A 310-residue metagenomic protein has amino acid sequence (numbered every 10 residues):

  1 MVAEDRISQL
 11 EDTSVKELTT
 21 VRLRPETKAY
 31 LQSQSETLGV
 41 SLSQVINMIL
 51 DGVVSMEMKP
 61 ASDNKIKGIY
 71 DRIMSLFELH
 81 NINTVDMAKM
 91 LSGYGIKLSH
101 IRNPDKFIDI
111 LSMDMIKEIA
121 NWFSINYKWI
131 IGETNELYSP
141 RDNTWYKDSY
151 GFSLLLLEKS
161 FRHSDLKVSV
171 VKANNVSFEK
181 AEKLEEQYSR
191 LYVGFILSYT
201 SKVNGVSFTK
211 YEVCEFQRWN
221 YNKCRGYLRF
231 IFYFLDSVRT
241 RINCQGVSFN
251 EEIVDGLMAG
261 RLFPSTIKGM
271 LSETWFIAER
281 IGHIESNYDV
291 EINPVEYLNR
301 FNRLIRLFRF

Functional and structural regions predicted by a protein language model:
M1-E26, S35-E36: Short Lys/Arg-rich basic patches
R6-L10, M56-I66: A detector for short, charged/polar N-terminal pre-domain segments
S14, L18, L91-L111, E118-A120: Recognition helix of helix-turn-helix/homeodomain-like DNA-binding domains that insert into the DNA major groove
T37-S41, K67-S92: Short basic helix-loop element that most often maps to the first helix and adjoining turn of HTH DNA-binding modules
V40-S62: Short, basic amphipathic alpha-helical segments that act as recognition/interaction helices in nucleic-acid-binding
M113-W129: DNA major-groove recognition helix of helix-turn-helix/homeodomain DNA-binding modules
E133-L157: Short, charged recognition helix plus adjacent turn of helix-turn-helix-like nucleic-acid-binding domains
Y150-N299: Long, charge-rich C-terminal accessory regions
